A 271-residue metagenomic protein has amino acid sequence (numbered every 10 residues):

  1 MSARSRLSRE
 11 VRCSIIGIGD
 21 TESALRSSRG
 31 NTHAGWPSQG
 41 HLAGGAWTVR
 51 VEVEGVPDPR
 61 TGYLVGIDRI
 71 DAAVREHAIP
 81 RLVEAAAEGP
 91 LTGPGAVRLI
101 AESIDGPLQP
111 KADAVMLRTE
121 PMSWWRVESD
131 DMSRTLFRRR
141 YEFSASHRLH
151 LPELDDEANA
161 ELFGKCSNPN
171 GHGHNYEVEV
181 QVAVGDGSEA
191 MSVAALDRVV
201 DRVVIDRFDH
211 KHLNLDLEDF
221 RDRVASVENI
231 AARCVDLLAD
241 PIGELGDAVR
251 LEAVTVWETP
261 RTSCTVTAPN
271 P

Functional and structural regions predicted by a protein language model:
M1-P271: Charge-rich, low-complexity N-terminal segments
